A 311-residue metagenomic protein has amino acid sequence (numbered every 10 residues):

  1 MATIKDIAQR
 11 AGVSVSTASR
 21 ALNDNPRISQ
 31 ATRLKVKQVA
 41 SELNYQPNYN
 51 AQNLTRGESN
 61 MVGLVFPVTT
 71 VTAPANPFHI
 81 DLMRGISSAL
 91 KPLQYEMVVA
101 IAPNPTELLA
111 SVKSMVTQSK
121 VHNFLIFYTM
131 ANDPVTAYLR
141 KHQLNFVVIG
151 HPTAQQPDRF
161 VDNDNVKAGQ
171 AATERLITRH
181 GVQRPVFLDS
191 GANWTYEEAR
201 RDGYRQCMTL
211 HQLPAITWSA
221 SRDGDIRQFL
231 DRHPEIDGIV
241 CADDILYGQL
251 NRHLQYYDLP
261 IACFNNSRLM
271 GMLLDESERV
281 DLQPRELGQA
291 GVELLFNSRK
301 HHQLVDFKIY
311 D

Functional and structural regions predicted by a protein language model:
M1-N60: N-terminal helix-turn-helix DNA-binding module of bacterial transcription factors
Q46-L108: Amphipathic helical "hinge" segments at domain boundaries
K91-A102, Q156, V186-F187, R201 (+1 more regions): Short beta-strand elements in bilobed, periplasmic/extracellular small-molecule ligand-binding domains
M97-Q118, Q170, I216-H233, G248: Structural motif
F127-K167, I245, N265-S277: Flexible loop/hinge segments that line or gate small-molecule binding clefts
V161-F187, R222-R227, D281-K300: Hydrophobic alpha-helical segments within soluble ligand-binding/sensing domains
A172-L213, H301-D311: An alpha-beta-alpha
R227, D231-D311: Flexible loop/turn connectors
